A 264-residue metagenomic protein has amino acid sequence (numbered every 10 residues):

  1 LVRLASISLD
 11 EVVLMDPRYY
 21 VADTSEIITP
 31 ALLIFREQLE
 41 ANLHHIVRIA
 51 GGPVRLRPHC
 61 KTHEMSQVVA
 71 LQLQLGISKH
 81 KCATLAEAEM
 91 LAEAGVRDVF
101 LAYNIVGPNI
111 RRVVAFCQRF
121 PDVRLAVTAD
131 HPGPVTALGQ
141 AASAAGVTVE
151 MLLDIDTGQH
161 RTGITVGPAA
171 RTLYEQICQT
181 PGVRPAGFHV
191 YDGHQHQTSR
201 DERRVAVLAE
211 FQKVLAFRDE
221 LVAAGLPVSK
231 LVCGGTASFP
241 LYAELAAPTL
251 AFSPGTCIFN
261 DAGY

Functional and structural regions predicted by a protein language model:
L1-L14: Short, Lys/Arg-enriched N-terminal segments with co-localized hydrophobic residues within the first ~10-30 amino acids
M15-I34: Generic N-terminal amphipathic, Lys/Arg-enriched alpha-helix
D16-Y19, Q38-V68: N-terminal glycine-rich anion-binding loops that anchor highly charged ligand groups
I34-E37, A126, V205, A209: Short, surface-exposed alpha-helical recognition segments that flank or form part of ligand/macromolecule-binding
E40-A41, G146, A209: Acidic, metal/ion-coordinating pockets
H45-G52, L101-I105, A115-F116, E210-A223: Alpha-helix-loop-beta-strand connector modules within alpha/beta enzyme cores
H59-R200: Active-site-proximal beta-alpha core segment in soluble small-molecule metabolic enzymes
E150, D156-Y264: Active-site loop/helix belt of alpha/beta enzymes
